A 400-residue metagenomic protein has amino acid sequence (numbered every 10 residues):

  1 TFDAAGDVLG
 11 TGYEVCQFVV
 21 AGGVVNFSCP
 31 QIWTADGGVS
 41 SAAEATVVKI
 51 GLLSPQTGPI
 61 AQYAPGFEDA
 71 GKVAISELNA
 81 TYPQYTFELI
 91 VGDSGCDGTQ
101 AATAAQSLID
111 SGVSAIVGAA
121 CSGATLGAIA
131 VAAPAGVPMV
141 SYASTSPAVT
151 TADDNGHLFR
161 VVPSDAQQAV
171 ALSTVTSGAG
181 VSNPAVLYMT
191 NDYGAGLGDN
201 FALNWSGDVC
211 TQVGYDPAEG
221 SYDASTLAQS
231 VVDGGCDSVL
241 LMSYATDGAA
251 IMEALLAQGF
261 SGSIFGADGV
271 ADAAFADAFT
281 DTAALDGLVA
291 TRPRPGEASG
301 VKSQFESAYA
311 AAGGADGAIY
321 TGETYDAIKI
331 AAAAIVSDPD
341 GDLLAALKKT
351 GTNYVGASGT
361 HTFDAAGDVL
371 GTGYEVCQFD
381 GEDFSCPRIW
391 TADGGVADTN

Functional and structural regions predicted by a protein language model:
T1-N400: Extracytosolic ligand-binding ectodomains
